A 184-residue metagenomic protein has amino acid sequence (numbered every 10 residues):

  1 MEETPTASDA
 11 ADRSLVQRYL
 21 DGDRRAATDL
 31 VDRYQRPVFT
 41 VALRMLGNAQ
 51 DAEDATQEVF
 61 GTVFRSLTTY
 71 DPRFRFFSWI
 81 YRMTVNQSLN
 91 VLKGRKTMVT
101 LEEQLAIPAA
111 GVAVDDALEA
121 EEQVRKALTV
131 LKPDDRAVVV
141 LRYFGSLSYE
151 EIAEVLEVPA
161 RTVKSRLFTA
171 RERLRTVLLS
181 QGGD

Functional and structural regions predicted by a protein language model:
E2-P5, L20-D29, F39-E58, A160 (+1 more regions): Short, charged helix-capping/linker segments at alpha-helix termini
T4-D12, T97-K126: Internal acidic/polar
L20-D21, R44-A49, E58-R75, G94-K96 (+1 more regions): Sigma70-family region 2
V31-A49, S66, L128, R173 (+1 more regions): Amphipathic, Lys/Arg- and hydrophobic-enriched alpha-helical face
T40, D54-G61, F74-N86: Structural recognition of an alpha-helix C-terminal capping motif at a helix-to-coil junction
R65-P72, R82-E102, A117, T169 (+1 more regions): Arg/Lys-rich amphipathic alpha helix in sigma70-family domain 2
V85, L89, A127, D135 (+2 more regions): DNA-recognition helix of helix-turn-helix
V138-R142: A short pre-motif secondary-structure segment
